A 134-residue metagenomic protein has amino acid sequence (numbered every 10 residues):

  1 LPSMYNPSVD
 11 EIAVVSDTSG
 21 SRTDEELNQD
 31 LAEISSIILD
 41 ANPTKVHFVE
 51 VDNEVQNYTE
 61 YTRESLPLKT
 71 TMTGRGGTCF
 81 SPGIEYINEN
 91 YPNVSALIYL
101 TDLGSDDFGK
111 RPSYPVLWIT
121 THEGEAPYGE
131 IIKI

Functional and structural regions predicted by a protein language model:
L1-A13, R22-E25: Acidic, polar low-complexity linker/tail segments
L1-S3, I34-I37, I84-I87, S105-D107: Generic recognition of flexible, low-complexity loop/linker segments
E11, K45-H47, A96, P115: Residues at the starts of beta-strands that form the adenosine-phosphate
D17-T18, L103: Residues immediately flanking
T18-S19, E26-L68: Redox- and metal-dependent alpha/beta enzyme cores, enriched for Fe-S-associated oxidoreductases and cofactor-handling
T23, D106-K110: Extracytoplasmic/secreted cell-surface and envelope-processing proteins
H47, D52-D106, T120-E123, E130-I134: Von Willebrand factor
P112-Y114, P127: Short, structured coil segments at secondary-structure junctions
